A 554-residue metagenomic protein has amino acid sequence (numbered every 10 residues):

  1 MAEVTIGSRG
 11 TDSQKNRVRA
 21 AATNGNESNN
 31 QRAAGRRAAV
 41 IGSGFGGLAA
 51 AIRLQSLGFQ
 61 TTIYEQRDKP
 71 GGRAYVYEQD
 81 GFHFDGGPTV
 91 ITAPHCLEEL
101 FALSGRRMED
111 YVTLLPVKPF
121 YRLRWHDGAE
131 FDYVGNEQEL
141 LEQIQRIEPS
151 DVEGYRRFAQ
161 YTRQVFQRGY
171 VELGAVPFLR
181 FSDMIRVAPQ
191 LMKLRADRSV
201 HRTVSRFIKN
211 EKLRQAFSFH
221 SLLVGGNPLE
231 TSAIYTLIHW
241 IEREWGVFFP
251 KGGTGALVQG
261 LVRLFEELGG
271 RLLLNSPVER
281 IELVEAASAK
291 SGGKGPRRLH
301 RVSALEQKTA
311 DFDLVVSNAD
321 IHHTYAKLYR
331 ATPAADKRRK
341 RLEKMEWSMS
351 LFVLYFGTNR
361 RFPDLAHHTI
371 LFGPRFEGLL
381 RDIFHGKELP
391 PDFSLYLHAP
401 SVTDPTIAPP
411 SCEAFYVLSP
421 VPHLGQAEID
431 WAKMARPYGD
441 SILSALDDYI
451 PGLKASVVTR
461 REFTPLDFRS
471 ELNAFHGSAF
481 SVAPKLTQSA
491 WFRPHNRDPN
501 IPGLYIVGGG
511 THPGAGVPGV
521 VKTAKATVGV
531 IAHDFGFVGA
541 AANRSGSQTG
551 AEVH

Functional and structural regions predicted by a protein language model:
M1-A39, S56-L57, T487-F492, F535 (+1 more regions): Extreme N-terminal leader/targeting segments of oxidoreductases
A2, P277-P409: Mid-domain catalytic core of redox enzymes that form a hydrophobic substrate pocket/lid adjacent to a catalytic redox
R32-Q167, P484: N-terminal glycine-rich phosphate/pyrophosphate-binding loop and immediately adjacent elements
P88, G509-I531: A conserved FAD-binding loop/helix module that cradles the flavin
H126-T231: Rossmann-like flavin
N210-V224, P390-H398, P451-P513: A glycine-rich dinucleotide-binding beta-alpha-beta segment and adjacent secondary-structure elements that constitute
L237-S288, P296-L299: Helical element adjacent to the flavin cofactor pocket in flavoenzyme catalytic cores
N359-S470: C-terminal segments that line or cap access tunnels to active or ligand-binding sites in enzymes and enzyme-associated
